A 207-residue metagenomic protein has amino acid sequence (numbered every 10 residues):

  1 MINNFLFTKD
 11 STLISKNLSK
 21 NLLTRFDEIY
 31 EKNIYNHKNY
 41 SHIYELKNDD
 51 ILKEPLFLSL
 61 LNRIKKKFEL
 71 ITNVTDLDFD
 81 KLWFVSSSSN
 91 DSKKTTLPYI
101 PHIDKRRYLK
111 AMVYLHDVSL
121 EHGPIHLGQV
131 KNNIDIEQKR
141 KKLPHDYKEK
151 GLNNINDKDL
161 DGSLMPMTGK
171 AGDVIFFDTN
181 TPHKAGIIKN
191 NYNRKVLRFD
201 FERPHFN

Functional and structural regions predicted by a protein language model:
M1, Y30, V174-F176, N180-N207: Non-heme Fe(II)/2-oxoglutarate
M1-T8, T12-P101: Non-heme Fe(II)-dependent double-stranded beta-helix
D80-L82, L97-Y99, R107-V113, G123 (+1 more regions): Generic beta-strand structural signal
S86, V113-D117, Q129: Short, structured patches in soluble enzyme cores that scaffold and shape functional sites
S89, G128-D135, F201-F206: Short edge-strand/loop segments of extracellular domains
T96-R106, P182-A185: Histidine-centered catalytic micro-motifs
H102-L120, T168-G169, D200-E202: Short, conserved beta-strand element in jelly-roll/cupin
E121-P182: Double-stranded beta-helix
